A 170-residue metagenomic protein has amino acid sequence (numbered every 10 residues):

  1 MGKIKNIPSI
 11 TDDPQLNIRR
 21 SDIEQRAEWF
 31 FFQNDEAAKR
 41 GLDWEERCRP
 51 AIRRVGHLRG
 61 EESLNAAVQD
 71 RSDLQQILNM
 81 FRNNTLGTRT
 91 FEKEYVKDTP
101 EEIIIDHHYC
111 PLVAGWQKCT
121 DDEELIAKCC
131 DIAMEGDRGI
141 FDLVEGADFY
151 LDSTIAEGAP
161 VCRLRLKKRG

Functional and structural regions predicted by a protein language model:
M1-D131, A147-G170: N-terminal accessory segment detector
C129-F141: A conserved amphipathic terminal alpha-helix motif
V144: Acidic-histidine catalytic/liganding microenvironments
